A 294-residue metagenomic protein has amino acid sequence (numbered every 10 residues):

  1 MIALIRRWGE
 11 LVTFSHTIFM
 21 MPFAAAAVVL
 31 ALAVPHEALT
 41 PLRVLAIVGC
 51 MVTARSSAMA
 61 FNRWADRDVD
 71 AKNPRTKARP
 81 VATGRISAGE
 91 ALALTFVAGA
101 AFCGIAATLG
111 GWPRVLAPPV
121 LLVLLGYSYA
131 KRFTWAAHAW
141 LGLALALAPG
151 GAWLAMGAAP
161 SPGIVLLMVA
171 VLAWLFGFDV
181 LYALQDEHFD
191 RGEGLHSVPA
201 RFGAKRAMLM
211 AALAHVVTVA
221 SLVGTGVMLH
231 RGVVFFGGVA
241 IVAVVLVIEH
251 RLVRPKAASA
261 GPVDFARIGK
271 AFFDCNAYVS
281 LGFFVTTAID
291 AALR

Functional and structural regions predicted by a protein language model:
M1-R6, M59-I86, V180-K205, L252-I268: Cytosolic, membrane-interface loops and tails of multi-pass inner-membrane proteins
I2-E10, R79-L167, H250-P255, F272: Intramembrane alpha-helical segments
I2-R6, V217, V227-R294: Extended hydrophobic alpha-helices typical of membrane-associated regions
P22-L30, L141-M156, R201-A207, A271-T287: Small-residue-rich segments of transmembrane alpha-helices in multi-pass membrane proteins, especially helix faces
F23-A65, R75, G99-A107, R114-G126 (+2 more regions): Membrane-embedded alpha-helical segments that form the functional core of polytopic membrane enzymes, especially those
A33, A107-L109, A130, L154-A155 (+3 more regions): Helix-loop junctions at the membrane-solvent interface of multi-pass transporters, primarily the C-terminal
V44-M51, R67-P118, G192-F236, A277 (+1 more regions): Multi-pass membrane catalytic core of lipid/isoprenoid biosynthesis enzymes
V52-T53, A98-A101, I105, V123 (+12 more regions): Hydrophobic residues within membrane-embedded alpha-helical segments of Major Facilitator Superfamily
